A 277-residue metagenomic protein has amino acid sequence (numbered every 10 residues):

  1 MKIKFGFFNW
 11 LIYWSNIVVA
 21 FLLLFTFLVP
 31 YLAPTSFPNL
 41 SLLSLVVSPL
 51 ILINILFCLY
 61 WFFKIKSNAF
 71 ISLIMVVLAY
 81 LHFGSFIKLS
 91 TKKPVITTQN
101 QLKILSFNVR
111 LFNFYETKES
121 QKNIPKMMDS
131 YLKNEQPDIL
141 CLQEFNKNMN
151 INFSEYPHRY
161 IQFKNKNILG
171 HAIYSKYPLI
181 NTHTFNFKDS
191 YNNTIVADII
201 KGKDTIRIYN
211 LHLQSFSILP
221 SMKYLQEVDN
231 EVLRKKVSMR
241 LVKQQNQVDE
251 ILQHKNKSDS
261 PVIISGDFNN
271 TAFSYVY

Functional and structural regions predicted by a protein language model:
M1-F153: N-terminal, active-site-proximal structural segment of metallo-dependent hydrolase catalytic domains
T26, V77-Q99, K126-K133, D138-L219: Structured beta-strand-rich core segments of catalytic domains in phosphoester-bond hydrolases
I55, N152, N193, Q247 (+1 more regions): Residues at alpha-helix caps and immediate loop-helix transition turns in enzyme cores, especially N- and C-cap
F114-Q121, F185, S238-V242: Short, flexible loop segments at the rims of nucleotide/cofactor-binding pockets, characterized by
E119-Q121, S154-P157, K223-Y224, Y277: Short, glycine/charged-enriched secondary-structure capping and boundary segments
N123, M127, L169, K243-N246 (+1 more regions): Extracytoplasmic/secreted proteins, especially bacterial periplasmic and envelope-associated proteins
A197-Y277: Solvent-exposed soluble domains appended to multi-pass membrane proteins
